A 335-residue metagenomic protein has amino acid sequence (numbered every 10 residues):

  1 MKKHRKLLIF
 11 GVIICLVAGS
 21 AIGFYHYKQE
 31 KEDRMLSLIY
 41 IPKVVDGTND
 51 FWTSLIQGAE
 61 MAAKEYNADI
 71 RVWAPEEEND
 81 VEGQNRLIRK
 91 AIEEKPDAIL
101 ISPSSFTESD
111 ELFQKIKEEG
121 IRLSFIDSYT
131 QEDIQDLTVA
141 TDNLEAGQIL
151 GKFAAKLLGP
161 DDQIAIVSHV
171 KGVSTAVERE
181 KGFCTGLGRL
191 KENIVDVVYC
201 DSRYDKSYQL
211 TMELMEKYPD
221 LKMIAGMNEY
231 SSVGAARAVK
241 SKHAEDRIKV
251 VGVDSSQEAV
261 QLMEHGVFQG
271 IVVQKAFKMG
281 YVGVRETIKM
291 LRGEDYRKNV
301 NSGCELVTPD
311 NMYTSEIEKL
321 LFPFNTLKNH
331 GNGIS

Functional and structural regions predicted by a protein language model:
K6-G11, L187, K278, V282-S335: Hinge/cleft segment of the Venus flytrap/periplasmic-binding protein
F24-L55, E65, V72-W73, A98 (+2 more regions): Short beta-strand segments enriched in small/hydrophobic residues
V44, L150-K191, D196-V197, T287 (+1 more regions): An alpha-beta-alpha
D50-Y66, A146-L150, S174-N193, K206 (+3 more regions): Short, solvent-exposed amphipathic alpha-helices that sit in or adjacent to ligand/effector-binding or catalytic
A63-D80, D133, Q163-I166, G186-Y204: Short beta-strand elements in bilobed, periplasmic/extracellular small-molecule ligand-binding domains
A98-K117, F183, D201-Q261: Hydrophobic alpha-helical
F106-E145, S256-E264, Q269: Flexible loop/hinge segments that line or gate small-molecule binding clefts
V139-I164, K206-Y208, S256-A259, K275-R292: Hydrophobic alpha-helical segments within soluble ligand-binding/sensing domains
